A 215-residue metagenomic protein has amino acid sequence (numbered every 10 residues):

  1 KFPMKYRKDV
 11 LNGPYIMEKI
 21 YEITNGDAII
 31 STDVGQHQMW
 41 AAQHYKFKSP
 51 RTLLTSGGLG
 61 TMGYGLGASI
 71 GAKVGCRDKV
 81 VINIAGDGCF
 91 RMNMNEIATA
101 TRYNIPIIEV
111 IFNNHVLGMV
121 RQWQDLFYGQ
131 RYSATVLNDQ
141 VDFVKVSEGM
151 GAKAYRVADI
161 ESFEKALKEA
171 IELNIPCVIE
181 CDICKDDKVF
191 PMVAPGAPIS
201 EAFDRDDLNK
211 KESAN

Functional and structural regions predicted by a protein language model:
K1-A72: Active-site diphosphate/adenylate-binding microenvironment
N25-A28, K48-R51, C76-V81, M94 (+3 more regions): Short coil/turn connectors at secondary-structure junctions
Q38-M39, G60-M62, F90-R91, H115-M119 (+1 more regions): Short gly/pro/ser/thr-enriched loop/turn and capping motifs at secondary-structure boundaries
S56-L59, G129-N138, R205, N209-K211: A short acidic, glycine-rich active-site loop that binds or catalyzes chemistry on phosphate/adenosine moieties
G75-Q140: Conserved thiamine diphosphate
D125-A166: Conserved thiamine diphosphate
I160, K165-N215: Glycine/aspartate-rich loop-and-adjacent alpha/beta segment that forms the canonical ThDP
